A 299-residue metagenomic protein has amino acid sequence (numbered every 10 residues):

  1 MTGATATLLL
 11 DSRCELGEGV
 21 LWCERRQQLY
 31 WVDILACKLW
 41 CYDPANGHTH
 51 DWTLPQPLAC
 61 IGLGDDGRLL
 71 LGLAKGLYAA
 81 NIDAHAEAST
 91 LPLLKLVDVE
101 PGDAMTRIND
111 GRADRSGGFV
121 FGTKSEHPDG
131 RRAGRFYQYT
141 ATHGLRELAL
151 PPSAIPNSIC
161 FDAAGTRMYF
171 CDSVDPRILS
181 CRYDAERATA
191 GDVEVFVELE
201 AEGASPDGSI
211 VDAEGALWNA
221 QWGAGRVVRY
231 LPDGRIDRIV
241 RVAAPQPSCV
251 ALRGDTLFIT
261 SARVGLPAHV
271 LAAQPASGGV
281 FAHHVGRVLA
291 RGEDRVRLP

Functional and structural regions predicted by a protein language model:
T5-D11, G47-T53, L94-P101, G144-L150 (+2 more regions): A short beta-strand motif characteristic of beta-propeller blades
S12-R26, P55-G72, G102-G118, L148-R167 (+3 more regions): Beta-rich, blade/repeat-based domains predominating in secreted/periplasmic proteins but also intracellular
E24, L29-L35, L70-K75, F121-G130 (+3 more regions): Conserved beta-strand positions in repeat-built beta-propeller and related beta-rich domains
K38-W40, G76, G134-Y137, R177-L179 (+2 more regions): A short loop-to-beta-strand structural motif that recurs across blades of beta-propeller domains
N81-A88, C181-A188, V285-A290: Short loop/turn segments immediately following beta-strands, especially the blade-tip and inter-blade linker loops
E87-A149: Hydrophobic alpha-helical segments and helix pairs
R177, C181, E198-R235: Loop/turn-rich, solvent-exposed surfaces of beta-rich toroidal or solenoidal domains
R253-P299: Blade-level signature of beta-propeller repeat domains, shared across WD40, Kelch, NHL, RCC1 and BNR/Asp-box propellers
